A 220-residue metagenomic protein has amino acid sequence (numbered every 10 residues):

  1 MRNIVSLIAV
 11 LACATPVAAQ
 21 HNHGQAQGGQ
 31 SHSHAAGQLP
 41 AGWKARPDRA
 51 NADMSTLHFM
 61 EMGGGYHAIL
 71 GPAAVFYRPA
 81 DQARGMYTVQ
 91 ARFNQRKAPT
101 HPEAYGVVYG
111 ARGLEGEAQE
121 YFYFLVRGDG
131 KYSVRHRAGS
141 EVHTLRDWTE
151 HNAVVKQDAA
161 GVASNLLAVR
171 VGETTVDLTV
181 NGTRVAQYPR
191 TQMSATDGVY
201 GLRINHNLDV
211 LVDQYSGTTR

Functional and structural regions predicted by a protein language model:
C13-P16: N-terminal signal peptide c-region/cleavage motif recognized by signal peptidases
H21-M54: Extracellular carbohydrate-recognition regions
S55-V75: Short carbohydrate-recognition loop motifs
L70-E141: Secretory/extracellular carbohydrate-interaction modules and structurally similar beta-sandwich "look-alikes"
A91, D158-L178: Short tryptophan-centered beta-strand motifs in secreted/extracellular beta-sheet-rich domains of glycan-recognition
S140-L166: Short, aromatic/His-centered strand-loop micro-motif at the edge of beta-sheets
T179-G201: Short, solvent-exposed beta-strand-to-loop segments that form ligand-recognition rims of beta-rich domains
M193-R220: Ligand-recognition surfaces built from glycine- and aromatic
